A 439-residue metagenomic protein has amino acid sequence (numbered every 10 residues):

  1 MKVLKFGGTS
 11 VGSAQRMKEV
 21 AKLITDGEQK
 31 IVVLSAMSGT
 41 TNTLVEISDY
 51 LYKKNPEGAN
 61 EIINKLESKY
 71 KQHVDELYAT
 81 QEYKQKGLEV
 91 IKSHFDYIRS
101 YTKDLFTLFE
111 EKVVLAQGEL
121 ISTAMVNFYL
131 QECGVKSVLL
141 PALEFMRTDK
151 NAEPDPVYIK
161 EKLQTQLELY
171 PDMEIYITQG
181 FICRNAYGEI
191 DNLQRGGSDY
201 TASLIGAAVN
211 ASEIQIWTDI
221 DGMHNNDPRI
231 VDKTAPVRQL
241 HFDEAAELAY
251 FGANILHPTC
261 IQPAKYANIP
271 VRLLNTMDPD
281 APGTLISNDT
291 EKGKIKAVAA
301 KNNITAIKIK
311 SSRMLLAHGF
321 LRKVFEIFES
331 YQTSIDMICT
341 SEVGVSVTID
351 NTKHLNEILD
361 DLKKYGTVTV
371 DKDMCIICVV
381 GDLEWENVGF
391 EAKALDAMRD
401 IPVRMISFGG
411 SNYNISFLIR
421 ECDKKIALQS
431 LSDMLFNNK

Functional and structural regions predicted by a protein language model:
M1-K2, Q29-V32, K71, V113 (+16 more regions): Structural motif
M1-L256, I261, R420: Nucleotide/pyrophosphate-binding catalytic subdomain
M37-S38, I220-G222, V271, N275-D280 (+3 more regions): Glycine-rich beta-alpha junction loops
H241-S287, E291-K310: A conserved active-site cap/scaffold subdomain adjacent to cofactor or substrate pockets
P282-K439: A conserved regulatory-domain signal marking ACT and ACT-like small-molecule sensing domains and adjacent regulatory
